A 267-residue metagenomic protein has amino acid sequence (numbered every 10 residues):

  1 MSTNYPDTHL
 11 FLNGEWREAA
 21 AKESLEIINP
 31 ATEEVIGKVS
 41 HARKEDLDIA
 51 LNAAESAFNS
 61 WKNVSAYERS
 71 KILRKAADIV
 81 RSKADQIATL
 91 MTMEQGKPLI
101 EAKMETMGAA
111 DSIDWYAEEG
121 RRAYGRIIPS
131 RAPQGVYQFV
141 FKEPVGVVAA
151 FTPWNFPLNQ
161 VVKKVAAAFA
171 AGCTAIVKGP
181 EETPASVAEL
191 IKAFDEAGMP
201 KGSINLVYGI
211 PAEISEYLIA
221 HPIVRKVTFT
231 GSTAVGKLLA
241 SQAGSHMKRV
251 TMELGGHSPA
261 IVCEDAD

Functional and structural regions predicted by a protein language model:
M1-K38, K71, K75, A123-F151: Terminal low-complexity tails and localization/encapsulation signals of metabolic enzymes
E33, R69, M91, I113 (+4 more regions): Residue-level signal for inorganic ion chemistry
E34-Y124: Glycine-rich loop-to-alpha-helix module at the N-terminal edge of alpha/beta enzyme cores
E45, S82, Q86, K97 (+6 more regions): Short alpha-helical
L90-P98, I128-Q134, G255: Short linear capping/connector segments at secondary-structure termini
R126-K201, M247: Conserved small-residue-rich beta-alpha loop and adjacent elements that most often cradle the phosphate/pyrophosphate
V147, A197-D267: Conserved NAD(P)+-binding/catalytic subdomain of aldehyde/semialdehyde dehydrogenases
